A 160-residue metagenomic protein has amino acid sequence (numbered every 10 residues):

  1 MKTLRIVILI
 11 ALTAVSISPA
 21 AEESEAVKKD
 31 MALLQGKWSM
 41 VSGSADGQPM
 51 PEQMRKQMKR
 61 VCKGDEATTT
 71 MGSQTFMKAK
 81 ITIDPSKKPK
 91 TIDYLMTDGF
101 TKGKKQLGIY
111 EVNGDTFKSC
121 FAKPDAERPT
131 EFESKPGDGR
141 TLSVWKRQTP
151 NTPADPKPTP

Functional and structural regions predicted by a protein language model:
M1-L33, K37, V41-Q48, V144-P160: Amphipathic/hydrophobic helical signal segments and adjacent flexible N-terminal regions that mediate secretion
S18-P19, K56, R60, G103 (+1 more regions): Charge-rich, low-complexity amphipathic helices in intrinsically disordered tails/linkers adjacent to domains
S24, K28-K29, M40-K56, K63-S134: Contiguous, well-ordered beta-strand patches that form the walls/edges of small beta-barrel/beta-sandwich domains
C62-G64, K146-R147: Secondary-structure boundary/capping motif
T116-P158: A charged, solvent-exposed segment within the mature domains of Sec-exported extracytoplasmic proteins
